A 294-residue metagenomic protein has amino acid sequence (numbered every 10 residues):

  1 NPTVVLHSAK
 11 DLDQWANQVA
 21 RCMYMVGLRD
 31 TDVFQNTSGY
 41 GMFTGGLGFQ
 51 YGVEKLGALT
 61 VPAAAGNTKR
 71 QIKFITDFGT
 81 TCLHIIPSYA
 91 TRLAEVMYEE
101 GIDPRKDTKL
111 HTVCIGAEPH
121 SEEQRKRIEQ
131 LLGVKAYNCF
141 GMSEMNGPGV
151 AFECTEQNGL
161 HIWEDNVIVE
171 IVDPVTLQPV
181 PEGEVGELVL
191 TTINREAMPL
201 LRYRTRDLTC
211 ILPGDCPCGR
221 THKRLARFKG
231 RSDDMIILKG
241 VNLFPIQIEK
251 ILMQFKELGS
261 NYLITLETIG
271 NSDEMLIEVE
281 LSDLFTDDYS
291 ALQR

Functional and structural regions predicted by a protein language model:
N1-Q14: Conserved AMP-binding A3 loop
N1-T3, M42-G45, R92: Short active-site-adjacent helix-start/loop capping segments
D11-Q18, G41-G45, A63-N67: Short secondary-structure boundary/capping elements
W15-V33, T68-T80: Conserved ATP-dependent adenylate/AMP-binding module captured primarily in the ANL superfamily
A20-T60: Conserved AMP-binding loop of ANL adenylate-forming enzymes
L56-R294: Active-site glycine/GP-rich loop and adjacent strand/helix microenvironment that borders small-molecule binding pockets
